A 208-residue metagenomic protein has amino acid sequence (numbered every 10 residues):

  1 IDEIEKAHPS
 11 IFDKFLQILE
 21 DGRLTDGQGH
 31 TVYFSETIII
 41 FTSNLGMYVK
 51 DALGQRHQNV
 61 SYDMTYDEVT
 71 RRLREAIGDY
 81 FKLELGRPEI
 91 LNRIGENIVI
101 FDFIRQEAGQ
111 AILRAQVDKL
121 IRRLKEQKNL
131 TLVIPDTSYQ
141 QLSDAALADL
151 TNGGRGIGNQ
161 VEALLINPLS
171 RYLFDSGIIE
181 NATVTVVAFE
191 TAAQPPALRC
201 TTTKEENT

Functional and structural regions predicted by a protein language model:
I1-T208: AAA+ P-loop NTPase nucleotide-binding core of proteostasis motors
